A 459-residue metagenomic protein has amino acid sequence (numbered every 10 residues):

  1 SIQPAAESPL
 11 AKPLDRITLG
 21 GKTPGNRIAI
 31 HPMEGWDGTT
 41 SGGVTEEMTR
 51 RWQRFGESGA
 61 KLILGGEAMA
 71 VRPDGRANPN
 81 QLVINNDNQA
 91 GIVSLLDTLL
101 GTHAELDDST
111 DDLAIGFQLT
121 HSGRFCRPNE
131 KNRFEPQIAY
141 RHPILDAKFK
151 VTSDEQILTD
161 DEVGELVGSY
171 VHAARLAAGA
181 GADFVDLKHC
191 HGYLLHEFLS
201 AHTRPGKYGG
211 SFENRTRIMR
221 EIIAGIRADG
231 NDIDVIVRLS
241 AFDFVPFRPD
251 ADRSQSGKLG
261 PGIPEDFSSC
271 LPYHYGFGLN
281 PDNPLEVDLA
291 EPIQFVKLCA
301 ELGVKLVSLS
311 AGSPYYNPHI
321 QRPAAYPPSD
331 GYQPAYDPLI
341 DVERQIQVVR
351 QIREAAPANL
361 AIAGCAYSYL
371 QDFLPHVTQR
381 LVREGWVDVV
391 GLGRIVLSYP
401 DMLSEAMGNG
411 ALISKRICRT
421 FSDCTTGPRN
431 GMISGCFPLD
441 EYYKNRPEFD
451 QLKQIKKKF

Functional and structural regions predicted by a protein language model:
S1-F459: Flavin-dependent oxidoreductase catalytic cores
